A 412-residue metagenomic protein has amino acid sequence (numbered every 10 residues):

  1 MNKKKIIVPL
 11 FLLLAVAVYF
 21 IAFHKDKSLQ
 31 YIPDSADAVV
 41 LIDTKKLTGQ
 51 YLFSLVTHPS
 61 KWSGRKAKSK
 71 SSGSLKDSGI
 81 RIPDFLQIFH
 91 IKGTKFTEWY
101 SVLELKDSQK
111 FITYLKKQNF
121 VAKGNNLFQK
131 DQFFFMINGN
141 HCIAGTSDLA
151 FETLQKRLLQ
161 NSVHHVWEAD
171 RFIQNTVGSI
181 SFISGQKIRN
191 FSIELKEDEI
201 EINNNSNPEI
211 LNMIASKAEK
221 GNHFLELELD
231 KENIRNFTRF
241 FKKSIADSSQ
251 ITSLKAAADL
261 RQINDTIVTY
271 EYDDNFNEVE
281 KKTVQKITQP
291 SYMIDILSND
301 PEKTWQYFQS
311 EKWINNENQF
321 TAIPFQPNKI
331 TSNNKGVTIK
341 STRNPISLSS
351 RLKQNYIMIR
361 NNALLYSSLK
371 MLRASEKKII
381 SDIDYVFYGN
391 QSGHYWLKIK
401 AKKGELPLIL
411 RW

Functional and structural regions predicted by a protein language model:
K4-A22: Hydrophobic membrane-insertion alpha-helices, especially the h-region of bacterial N-terminal signal peptides
F23-D26, K130: Short alpha-helical segments and helix-capping/turn motifs at coil-helix boundaries
K25-D43: Alpha-helical transmembrane signal-anchor/signal-peptide segments
A36, T48-Y51, L149-F151: Short S/T/G/P-rich N-terminal loop/turn motif that feeds into the first structured element of a domain
V40, R81-N190, E278-K377, S381-W412: Single conserved position on a long alpha-helix in the C-terminal lobe of the eukaryotic protein kinase
V40-K68: Short extracytoplasmic
S69-G79, T113: Short amphipathic alpha-helix segments
F172-I323: Acidic, serine/threonine- and glycine-rich low-complexity intrinsically disordered segments that serve as flexible
